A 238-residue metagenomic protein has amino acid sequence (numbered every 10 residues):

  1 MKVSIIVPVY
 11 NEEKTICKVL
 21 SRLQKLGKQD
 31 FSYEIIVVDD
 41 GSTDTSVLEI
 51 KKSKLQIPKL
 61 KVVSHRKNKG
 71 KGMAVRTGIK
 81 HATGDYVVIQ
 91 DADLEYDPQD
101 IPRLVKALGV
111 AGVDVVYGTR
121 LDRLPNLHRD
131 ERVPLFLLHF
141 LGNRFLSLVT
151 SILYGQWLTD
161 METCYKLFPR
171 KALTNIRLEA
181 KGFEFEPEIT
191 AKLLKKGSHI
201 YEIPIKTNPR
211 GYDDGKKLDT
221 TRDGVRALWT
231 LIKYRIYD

Functional and structural regions predicted by a protein language model:
M1-V3, R129, L153-Q156, L178-D238: Hydrophobic helical membrane-anchoring modules
V7-S21, G41: Active-site beta-to-alpha loop of glycosyltransferases that engages the nucleotide-sugar donor
V19, S46, V75, Q99-I101 (+1 more regions): Acidic donor-diphosphate engagement hotspot in glycosyltransferases and nucleotidyltransferases that stabilizes
S21-S32: Short, acidic, metal-binding catalytic loop of nucleotide-sugar glycosyltransferases
Y33-I36, V47-H81: Conserved donor nucleotide-binding strand/loop of the catalytic core
D39-L48, L94: A conserved acidic beta->alpha catalytic loop
H65-H81, Y86, Q99-F183, P209-L218: Acceptor/aglycone-binding surface of glycosyltransferases and processive sugar-polymer synthases
D85-D93: Short beta-strand-to-loop acidic/aromatic patch adjacent to the donor-nucleotide binding site
